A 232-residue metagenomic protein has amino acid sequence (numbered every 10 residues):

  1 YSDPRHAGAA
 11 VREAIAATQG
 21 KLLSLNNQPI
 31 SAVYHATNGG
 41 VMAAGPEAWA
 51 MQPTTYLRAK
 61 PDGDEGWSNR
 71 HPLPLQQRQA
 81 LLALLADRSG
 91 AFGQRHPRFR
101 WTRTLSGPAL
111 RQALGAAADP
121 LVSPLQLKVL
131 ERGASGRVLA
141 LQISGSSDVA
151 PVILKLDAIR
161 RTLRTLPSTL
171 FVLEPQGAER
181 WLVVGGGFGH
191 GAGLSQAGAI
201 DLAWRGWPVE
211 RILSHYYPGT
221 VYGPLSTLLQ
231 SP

Functional and structural regions predicted by a protein language model:
Y1-P232: Conserved, single-site charged/polar hotspot
